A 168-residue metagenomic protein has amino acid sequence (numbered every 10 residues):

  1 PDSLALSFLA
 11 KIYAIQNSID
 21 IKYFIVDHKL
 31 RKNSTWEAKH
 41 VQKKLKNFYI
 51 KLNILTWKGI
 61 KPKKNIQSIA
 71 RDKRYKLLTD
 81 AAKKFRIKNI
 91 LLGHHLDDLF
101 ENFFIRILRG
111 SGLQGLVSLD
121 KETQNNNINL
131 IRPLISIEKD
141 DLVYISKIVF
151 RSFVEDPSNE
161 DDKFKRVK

Functional and structural regions predicted by a protein language model:
P1-K168: Core alpha/beta nucleotide-donor-binding catalytic domains of modification enzymes
